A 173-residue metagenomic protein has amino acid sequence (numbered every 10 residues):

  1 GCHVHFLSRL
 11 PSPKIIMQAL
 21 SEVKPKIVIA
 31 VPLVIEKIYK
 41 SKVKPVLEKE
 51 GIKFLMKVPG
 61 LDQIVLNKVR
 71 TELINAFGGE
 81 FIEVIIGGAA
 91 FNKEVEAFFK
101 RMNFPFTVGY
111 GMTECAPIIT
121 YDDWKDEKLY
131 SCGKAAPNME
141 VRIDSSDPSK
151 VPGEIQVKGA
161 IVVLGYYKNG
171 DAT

Functional and structural regions predicted by a protein language model:
G1-E72: Conserved AMP-binding/adenylation subdomain of ANL enzymes
V28, V65-T173: Conserved AMP-binding/adenylate-forming
